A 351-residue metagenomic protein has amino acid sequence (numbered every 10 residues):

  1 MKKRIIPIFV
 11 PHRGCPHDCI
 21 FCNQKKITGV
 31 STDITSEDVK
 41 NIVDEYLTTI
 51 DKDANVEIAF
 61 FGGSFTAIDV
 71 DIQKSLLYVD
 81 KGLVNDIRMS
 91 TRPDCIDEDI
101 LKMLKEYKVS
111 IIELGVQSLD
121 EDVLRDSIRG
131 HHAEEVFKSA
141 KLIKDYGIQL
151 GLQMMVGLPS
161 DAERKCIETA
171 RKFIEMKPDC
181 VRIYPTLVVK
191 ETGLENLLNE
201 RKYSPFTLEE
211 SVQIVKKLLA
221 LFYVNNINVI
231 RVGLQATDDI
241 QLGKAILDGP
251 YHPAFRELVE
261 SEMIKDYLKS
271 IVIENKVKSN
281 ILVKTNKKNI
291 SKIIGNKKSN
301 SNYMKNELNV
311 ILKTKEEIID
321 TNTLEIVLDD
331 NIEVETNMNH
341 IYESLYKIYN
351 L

Functional and structural regions predicted by a protein language model:
K2-D38: Canonical Radical SAM [4Fe-4S] cluster-binding loop centered on the CxxxCxxC motif and its immediate flanking residues
K2-R4, R201-L351: Auxiliary Fe-S-binding modules of radical SAM enzymes
P11-G14, Y184-V189, Q235-A236: Short glycine-enriched loops at secondary-structure junctions
C15-C19, V189-N196, I240-L242: Short acidic/His/Gly/Ser-rich catalytic and metal-binding motifs that mark active-site loops of diverse hydrolases
I27-N41, F61-E210: Conserved non-cysteine loop/helix-boundary elements of the Radical SAM core domain that shape
D44-S64: Short Fe-S-cluster ligation motifs
D51, K81-L83, D145-I148, F222-N226 (+1 more regions): Short helix-capping segments at alpha-helix termini
A54-I58, N85-I87, S279-I281: Residue-level recognition of the N-termini of beta-strands and the immediately preceding loop/turn
